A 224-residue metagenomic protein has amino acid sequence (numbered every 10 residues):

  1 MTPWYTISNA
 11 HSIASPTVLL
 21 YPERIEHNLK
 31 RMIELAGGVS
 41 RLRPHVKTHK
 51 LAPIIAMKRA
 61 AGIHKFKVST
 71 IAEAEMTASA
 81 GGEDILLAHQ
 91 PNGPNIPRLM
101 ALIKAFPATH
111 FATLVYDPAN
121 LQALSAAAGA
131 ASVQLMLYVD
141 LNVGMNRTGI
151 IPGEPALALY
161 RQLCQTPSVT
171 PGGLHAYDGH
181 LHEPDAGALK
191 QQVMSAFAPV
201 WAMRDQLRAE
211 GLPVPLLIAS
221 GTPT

Functional and structural regions predicted by a protein language model:
M1-L20: Generic N-terminal amphipathic, Lys/Arg-enriched alpha-helix
T2-Y5, R24-I54: N-terminal glycine-rich anion-binding loops that anchor highly charged ligand groups
S12, E26, I96-P97: Expand to "…catalyze enediolate/carbanion chemistry for C-C bond making/breaking, isomerization, decarboxylation
P22, E26, L114, P118 (+2 more regions): Non-membrane alpha-helical structural segments and their capping/turn regions in soluble enzymes
M32, L99, L124, L159 (+3 more regions): Hydrophobic alpha-helical packing residues
L35-S40, Q165-T170, A202-P215: A structural motif corresponding to the C-terminal end of an alpha-helix and its immediate exit/capping segment
H45-E183: Active-site-proximal beta-alpha core segment in soluble small-molecule metabolic enzymes
D185-T224: C-terminal active-site-proximal or functional interface alpha/beta core segments in diverse enzymes
